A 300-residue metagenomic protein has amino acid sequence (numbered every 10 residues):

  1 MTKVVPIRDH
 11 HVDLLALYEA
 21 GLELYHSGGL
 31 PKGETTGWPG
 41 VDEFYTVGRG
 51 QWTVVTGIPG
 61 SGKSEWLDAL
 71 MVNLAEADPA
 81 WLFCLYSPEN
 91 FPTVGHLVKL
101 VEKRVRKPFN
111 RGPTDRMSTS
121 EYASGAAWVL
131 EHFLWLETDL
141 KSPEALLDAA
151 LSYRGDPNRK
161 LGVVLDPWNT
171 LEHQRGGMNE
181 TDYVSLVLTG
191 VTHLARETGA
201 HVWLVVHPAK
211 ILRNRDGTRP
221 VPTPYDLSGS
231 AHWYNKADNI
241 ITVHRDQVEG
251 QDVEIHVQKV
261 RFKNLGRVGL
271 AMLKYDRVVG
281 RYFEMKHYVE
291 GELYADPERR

Functional and structural regions predicted by a protein language model:
M1-A20, G112, S124-A126, P143-K160 (+2 more regions): C-terminal regions of RecA-like/P-loop NTPase motor modules
T2-K107, E298: The Walker A/P-loop phosphate-binding site
W38-E43, A77-R159, H173, L270-A271: Cytosolic-facing regulatory segments adjacent to core modules
V54, W135, G162-D166, W203: Structural motif
S61-K63, F91-H96, P143, T170-Q174 (+3 more regions): Flexible loop/turn segments at secondary-structure boundaries
L85, V164-L165, A200-H207: Structural recognition of the conserved hydrophobic beta-strand(s) that form the central parallel beta-sheet of P-loop
R111-T114, W135-E137, E172-S185, R215-Y225: Flexible beta-alpha connector loops of hexameric P-loop NTPases
L161-L194: Helical hairpin unit composed of two closely spaced alpha helices linked by a short loop
